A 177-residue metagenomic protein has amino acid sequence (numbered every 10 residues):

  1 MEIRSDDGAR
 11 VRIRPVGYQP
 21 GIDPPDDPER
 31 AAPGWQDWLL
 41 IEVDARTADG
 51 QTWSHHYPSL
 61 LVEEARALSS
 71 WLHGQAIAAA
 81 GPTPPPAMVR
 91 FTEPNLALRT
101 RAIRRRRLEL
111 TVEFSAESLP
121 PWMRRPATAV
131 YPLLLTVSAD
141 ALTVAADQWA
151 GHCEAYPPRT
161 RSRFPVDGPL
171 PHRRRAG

Functional and structural regions predicted by a protein language model:
M1-S54, R173-G177: N-terminal domain-start interaction segment
R4-D6, R14-V16, D44-A48, E63 (+4 more regions): A structural detector for beta-sheet-dominated domains
Q19, D49-Q51, R104, S118-P120 (+1 more regions): Residues that cap or initiate secondary-structure elements
P24-P25, P33-L39, M88-R124: Intrinsic, low-complexity N-terminal interaction/targeting segments
D37-A80: Short, well-structured hydrophobic secondary-structure segments
S54-P58, P82-P85, T128-Y131, L135: Alpha-helical rod/repeat scaffolding segments in eukaryotic adaptors/tethers and long-chain four-helix cytokines
G74-L98, A155-G177: Short glycine-rich, low-complexity/disordered patches
E113-G177: Mixed-charge, glycine-accented linear interaction segment located at domain edges/termini
